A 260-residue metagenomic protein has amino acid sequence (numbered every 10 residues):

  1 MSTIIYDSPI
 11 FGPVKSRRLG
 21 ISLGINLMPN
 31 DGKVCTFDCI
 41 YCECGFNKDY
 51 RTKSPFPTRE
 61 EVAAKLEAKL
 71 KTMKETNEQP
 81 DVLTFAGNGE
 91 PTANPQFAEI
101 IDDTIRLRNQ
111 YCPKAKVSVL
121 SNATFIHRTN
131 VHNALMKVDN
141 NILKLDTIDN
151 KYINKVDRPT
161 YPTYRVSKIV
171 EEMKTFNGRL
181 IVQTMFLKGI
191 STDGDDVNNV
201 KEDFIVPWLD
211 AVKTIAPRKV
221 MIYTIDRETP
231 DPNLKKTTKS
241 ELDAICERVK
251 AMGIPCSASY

Functional and structural regions predicted by a protein language model:
S2-L27: Short, charged low-complexity linear segments at domain edges
R18-E61: Canonical Radical SAM [4Fe-4S] cluster-binding loop centered on the CxxxCxxC motif and its immediate flanking residues
I25, A64-T72, I100-L107, L209: Short, well-ordered amphipathic alpha-helices
F46-V82, Q96-E99: Conserved alpha-helical substructure of the radical SAM core
R59, I101, I205, T238 (+1 more regions): Amphipathic alpha-helical segments in well-structured domains
L83-N88: Short glycine-rich or small-residue beta-strand-to-loop segments that form or flank ligand, phosphate, metal/Fe-S
A93-K235: Conserved AdoMet/S-adenosylmethionine-binding subsite of the radical SAM
T238-Y260: Binuclear metal-ion centers of metallo-dependent hydrolases, dominated by the metallo-beta-lactamase
